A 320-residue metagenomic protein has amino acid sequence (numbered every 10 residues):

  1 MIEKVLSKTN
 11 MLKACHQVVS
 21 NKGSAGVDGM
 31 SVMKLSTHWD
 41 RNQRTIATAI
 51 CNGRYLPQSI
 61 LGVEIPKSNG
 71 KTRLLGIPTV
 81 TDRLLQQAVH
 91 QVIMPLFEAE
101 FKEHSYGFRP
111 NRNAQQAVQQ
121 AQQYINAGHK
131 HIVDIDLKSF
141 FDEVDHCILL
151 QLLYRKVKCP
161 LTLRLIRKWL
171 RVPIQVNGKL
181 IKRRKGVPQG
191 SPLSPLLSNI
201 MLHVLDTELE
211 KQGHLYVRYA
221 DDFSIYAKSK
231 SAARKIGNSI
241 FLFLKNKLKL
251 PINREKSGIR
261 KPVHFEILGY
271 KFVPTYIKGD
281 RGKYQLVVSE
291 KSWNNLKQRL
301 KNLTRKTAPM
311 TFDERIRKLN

Functional and structural regions predicted by a protein language model:
M1-D40: Non-catalytic, polymerase-adjacent accessory regions of viral genome-replication enzymes
L6-M11, S59-L61, S68, L170 (+1 more regions): Core structural elements
A25, M30-P66: Phosphate/adenylate-binding "loop-and-lid" substructures adjacent to NTP/NAD/dNTP-binding pockets in NTP-dependent
A49-E64, S68, E100-I267: Conserved polymerase palm-domain catalytic core
L74-T79, R281, Q285: Conserved phosphate-binding loops in nucleotide/dinucleotide-binding enzymes
T81, L85-A88, Q122, L150: Duplex nucleic acid-engaging cores and interfaces of nucleic-acid transaction enzymes
Q87-H104: Electropositive, glycine- and tryptophan-enriched low-complexity nucleic-acid-binding patches
R171, K247-L319: A conserved non-catalytic segment of reverse transcriptases and RNA-directed RNA polymerases corresponding to the late
